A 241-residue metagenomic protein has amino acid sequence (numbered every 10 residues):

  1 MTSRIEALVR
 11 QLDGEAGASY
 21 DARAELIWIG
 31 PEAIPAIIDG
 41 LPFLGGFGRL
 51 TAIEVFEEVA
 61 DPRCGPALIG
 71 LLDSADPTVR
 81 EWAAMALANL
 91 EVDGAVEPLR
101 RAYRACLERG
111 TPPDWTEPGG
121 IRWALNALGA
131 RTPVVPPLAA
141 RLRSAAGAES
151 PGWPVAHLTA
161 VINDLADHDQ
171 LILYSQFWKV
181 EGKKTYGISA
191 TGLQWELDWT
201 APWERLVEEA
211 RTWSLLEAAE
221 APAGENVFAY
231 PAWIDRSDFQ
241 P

Functional and structural regions predicted by a protein language model:
M1-Q11, P31-P42, D61-D73, V92-E108 (+1 more regions): Amphipathic alpha-helical scaffolding segments comprising HEAT/armadillo-like alpha-solenoid repeats
E15, L44-G45, A75-D76, L107 (+1 more regions): Short inter-helical turns and helix N-cap capping residues of alpha-solenoid HEAT/ARM repeat scaffolds
A18-S19, R49, R80, T111-D114 (+1 more regions): Residue-level detector of extended alpha-helical repeat arrays and alpha-solenoid scaffolds
Y20-R23, I38, A52-I53, I69 (+3 more regions): Hydrophobic core positions within HEAT/HEAT-like alpha-solenoid repeats
R104, T111-R131: Eukaryotic acidic, Ser/Thr-rich intrinsically disordered low-complexity regions
E204-P241: Amphipathic alpha-helical binding modules
